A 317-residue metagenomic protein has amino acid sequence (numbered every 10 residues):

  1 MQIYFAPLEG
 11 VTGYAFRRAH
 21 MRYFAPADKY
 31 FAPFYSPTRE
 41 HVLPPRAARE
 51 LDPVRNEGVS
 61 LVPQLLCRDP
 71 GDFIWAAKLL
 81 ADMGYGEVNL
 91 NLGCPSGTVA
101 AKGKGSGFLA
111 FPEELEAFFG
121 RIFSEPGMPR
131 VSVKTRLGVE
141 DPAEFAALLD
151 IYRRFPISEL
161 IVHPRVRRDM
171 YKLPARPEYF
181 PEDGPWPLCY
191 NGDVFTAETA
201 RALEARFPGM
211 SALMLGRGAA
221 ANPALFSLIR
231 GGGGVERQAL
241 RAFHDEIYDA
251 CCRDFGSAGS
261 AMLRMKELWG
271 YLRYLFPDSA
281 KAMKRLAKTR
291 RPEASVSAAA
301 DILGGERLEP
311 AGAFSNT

Functional and structural regions predicted by a protein language model:
I3-A6, Y30-A32, L61-L65, V88-L90 (+4 more regions): Hydrophobic faces of well-ordered beta-strands that scaffold small-molecule active sites in alpha/beta enzyme cores
Y4, Y14-A15, P126, D141-E159 (+2 more regions): Alpha/beta catalytic cores of nucleotide-metabolism and tRNA/nucleoside-modifying enzymes
L8-G10, Y35-P37, L66-R68, G93-P95 (+4 more regions): Active-site beta-loop-alpha junctions enriched in small/polar residues
L8-L79: Glycine-rich, positively charged N-terminal anion/phosphate-binding segment
A19, W75-V88, L92-T98, K102 (+1 more regions): Alpha/beta enzyme core
Y23-A25, M83, F155, F207-P208: Structural motif
G103-L109, R230: Short glycine-enriched, charge-decorated loop/helix-capping segments at active-site entrances that position
